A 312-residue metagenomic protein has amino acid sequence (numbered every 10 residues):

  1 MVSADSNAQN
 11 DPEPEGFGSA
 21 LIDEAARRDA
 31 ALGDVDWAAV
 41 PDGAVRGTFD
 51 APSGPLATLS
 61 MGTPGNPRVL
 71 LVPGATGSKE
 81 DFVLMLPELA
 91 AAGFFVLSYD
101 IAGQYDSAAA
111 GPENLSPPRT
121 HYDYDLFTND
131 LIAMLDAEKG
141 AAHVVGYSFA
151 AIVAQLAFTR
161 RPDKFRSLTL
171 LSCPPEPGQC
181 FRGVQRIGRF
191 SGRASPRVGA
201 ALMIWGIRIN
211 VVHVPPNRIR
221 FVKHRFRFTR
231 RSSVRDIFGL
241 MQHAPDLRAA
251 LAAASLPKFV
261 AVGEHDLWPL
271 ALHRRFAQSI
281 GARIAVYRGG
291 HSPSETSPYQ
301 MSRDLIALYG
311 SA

Functional and structural regions predicted by a protein language model:
V2-T48, L59: An N-terminal hydrophobic leader/cap segment in hydrolases
P41, S98-V145: Active-site loop/oxyanion-hole signature of alpha/beta-hydrolase fold enzymes
A57-A110: Conserved HGGG/HGGXW glycine-rich cap/lid loop of the alpha/beta-hydrolase fold
G146-A150, A154: Gly/Ala-rich beta-loop-alpha elbow adjacent to hydrolase catalytic centers
Q155, T159, F165-S195: Flexible "cap/lid" loop of the alpha/beta hydrolase fold
Q179-F181, R197-A253: Conserved alpha/beta-hydrolase catalytic His-Asp/Glu region
F259-G289, E295: Conserved loop-alpha-helix segment in the C-terminal half of the alpha/beta-hydrolase fold that carries the catalytic
E295-Y309: Post-His helix in hydrolase/transferase enzymes
